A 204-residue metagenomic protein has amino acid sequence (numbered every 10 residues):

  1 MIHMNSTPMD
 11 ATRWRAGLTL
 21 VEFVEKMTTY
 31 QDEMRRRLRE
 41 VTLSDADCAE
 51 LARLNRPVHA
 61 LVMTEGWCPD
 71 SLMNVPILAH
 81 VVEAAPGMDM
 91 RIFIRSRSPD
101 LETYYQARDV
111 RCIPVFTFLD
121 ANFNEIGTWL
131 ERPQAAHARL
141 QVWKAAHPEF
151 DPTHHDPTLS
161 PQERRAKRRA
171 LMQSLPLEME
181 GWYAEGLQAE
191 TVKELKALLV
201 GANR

Functional and structural regions predicted by a protein language model:
M1-V58, A79-D89, R95, E102-R111 (+1 more regions): Non-globular targeting/processing and membrane-anchoring segments
H59-E65: Short glycine-rich or small-residue beta-strand-to-loop segments that form or flank ligand, phosphate, metal/Fe-S
E65-L78: Short, thiol/selenol-centered motifs that function as redox-active sites or metal-ligating centers
G66, S96-S98: Short, solvent-exposed coil/turn elements at secondary-structure transition points
I113-V115: Extracellular structured ligand-interaction cores
